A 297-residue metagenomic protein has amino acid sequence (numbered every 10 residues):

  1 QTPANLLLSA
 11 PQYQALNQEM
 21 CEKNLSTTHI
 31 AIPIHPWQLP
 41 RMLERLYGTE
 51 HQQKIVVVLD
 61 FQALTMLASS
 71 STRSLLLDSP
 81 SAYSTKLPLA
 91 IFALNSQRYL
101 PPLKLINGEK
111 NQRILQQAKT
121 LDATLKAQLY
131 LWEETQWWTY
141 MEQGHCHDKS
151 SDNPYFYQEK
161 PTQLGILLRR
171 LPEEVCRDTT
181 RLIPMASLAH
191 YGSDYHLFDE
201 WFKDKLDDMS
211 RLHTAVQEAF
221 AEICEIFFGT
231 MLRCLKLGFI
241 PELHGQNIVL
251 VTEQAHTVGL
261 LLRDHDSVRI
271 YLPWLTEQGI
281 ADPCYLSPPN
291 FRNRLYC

Functional and structural regions predicted by a protein language model:
Q1-E225, R233, V251-C297: Nucleotide/phosphate-binding site architecture used for ATP/NTP-dependent chemistry
L232-F239: Protein kinase catalytic-loop region centered on the HRD/HxD motif
F239-V251: A short glycine-rich, hydrophobically flanked beta-strand micro-motif that places a catalytic Asp/Glu for divalent metal
